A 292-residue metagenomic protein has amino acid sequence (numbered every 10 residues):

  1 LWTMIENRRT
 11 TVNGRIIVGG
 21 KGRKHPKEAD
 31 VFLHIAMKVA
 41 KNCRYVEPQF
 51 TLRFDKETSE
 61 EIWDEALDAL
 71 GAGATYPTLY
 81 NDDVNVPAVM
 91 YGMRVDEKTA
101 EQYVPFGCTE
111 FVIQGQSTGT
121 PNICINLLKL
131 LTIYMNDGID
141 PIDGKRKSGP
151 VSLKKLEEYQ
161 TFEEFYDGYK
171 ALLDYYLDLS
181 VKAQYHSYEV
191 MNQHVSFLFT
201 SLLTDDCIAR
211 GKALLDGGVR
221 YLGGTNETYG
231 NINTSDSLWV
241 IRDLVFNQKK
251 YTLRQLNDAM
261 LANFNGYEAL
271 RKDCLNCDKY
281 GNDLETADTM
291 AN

Functional and structural regions predicted by a protein language model:
L1-N292: Conserved catalytic cores of very large enzyme subunits
